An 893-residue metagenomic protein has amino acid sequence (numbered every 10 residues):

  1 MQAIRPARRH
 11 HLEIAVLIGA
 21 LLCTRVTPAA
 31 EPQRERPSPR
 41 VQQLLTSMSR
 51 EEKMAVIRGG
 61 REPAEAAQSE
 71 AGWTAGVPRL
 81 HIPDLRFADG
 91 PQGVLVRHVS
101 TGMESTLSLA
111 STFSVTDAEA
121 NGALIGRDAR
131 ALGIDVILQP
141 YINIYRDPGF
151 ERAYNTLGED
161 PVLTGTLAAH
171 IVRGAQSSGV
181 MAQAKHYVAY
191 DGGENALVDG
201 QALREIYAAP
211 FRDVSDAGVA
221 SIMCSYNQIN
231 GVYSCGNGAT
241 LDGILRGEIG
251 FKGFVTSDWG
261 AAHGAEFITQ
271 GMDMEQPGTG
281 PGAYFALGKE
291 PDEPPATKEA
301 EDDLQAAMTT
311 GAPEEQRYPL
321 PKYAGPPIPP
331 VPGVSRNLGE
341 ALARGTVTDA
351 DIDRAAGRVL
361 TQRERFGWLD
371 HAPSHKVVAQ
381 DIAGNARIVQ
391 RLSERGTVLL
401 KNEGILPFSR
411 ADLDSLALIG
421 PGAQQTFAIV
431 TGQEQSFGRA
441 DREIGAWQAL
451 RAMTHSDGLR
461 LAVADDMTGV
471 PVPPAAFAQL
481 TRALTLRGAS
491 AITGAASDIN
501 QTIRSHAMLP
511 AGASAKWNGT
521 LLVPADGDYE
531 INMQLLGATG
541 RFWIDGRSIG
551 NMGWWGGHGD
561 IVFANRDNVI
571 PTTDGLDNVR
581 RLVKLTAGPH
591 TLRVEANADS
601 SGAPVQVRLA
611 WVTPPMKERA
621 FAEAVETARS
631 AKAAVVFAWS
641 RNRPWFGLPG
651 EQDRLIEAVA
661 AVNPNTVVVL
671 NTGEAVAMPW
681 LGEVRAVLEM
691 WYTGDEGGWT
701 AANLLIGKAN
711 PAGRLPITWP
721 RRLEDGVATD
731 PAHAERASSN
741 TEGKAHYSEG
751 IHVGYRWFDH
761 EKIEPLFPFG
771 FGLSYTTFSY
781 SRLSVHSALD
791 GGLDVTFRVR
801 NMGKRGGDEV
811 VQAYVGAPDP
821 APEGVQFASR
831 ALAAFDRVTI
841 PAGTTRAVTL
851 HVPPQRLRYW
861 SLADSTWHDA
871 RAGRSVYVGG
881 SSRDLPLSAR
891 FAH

Functional and structural regions predicted by a protein language model:
Q2-A15: Bacterial N-terminal signal peptides that target proteins for export
E13-T24: Bacterial N-terminal signal peptides
R25-A29: Sec/Tat signal peptide C-region and signal peptidase I cleavage site
A30-W860, T866-R883: Glycoside hydrolase catalytic-domain context in secreted enzymes
D884-H893: Short beta-strand elements
